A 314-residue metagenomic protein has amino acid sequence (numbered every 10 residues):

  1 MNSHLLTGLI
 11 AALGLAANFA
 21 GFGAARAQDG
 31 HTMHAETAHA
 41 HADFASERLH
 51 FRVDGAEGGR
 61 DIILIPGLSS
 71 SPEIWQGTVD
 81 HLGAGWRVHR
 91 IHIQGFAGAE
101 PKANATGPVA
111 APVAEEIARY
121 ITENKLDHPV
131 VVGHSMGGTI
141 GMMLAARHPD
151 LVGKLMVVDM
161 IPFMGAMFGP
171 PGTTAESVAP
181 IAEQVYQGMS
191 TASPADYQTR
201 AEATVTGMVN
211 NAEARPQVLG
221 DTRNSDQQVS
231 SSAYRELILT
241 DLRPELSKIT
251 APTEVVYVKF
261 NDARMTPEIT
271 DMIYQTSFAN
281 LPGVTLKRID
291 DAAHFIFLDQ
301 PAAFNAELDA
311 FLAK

Functional and structural regions predicted by a protein language model:
N2-I63, G83-R87, D127, P282-T285 (+2 more regions): Alpha/beta-hydrolase fold catalytic core
A38, F44, R52, R90-V132 (+1 more regions): Active-site loop/oxyanion-hole signature of alpha/beta-hydrolase fold enzymes
E47, V53-K102: Conserved HGGG/HGGXW glycine-rich cap/lid loop of the alpha/beta-hydrolase fold
D127-G169: Conserved hydrolase catalytic core segment
L155-T191: Flexible "cap/lid" loop of the alpha/beta hydrolase fold
A166-T173, G188-S247: Conserved alpha/beta-hydrolase catalytic His-Asp/Glu region
T253-A292: Conserved loop-alpha-helix segment in the C-terminal half of the alpha/beta-hydrolase fold that carries the catalytic
A292-P301, N305: Catalytic histidine-centered segment of alpha/beta-hydrolase-like enzymes
